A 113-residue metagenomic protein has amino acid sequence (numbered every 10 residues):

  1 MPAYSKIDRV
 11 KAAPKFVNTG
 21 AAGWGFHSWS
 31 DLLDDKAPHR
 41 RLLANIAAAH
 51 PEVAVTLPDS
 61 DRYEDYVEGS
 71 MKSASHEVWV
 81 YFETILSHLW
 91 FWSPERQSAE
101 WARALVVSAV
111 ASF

Functional and structural regions predicted by a protein language model:
M1, K36-R40, W79, R96-A99: Low-complexity, intrinsically disordered regions enriched in charged/polar residues
P2, K6-K11, A99-F113: Mixed-charge, Lys/Arg-enriched low-complexity segments
P2-Y63: Negatively charged, low-complexity tracts enriched in Asp/Glu with abundant Ser/Thr
A21-G25, Y66-E68, L86-W90: A generic structural signal for beta-strand entry/edge sites
A54-W79: Amphipathic, interaction-prone secondary-structure segments
S70-A109: Short, compact, well-ordered microdomains
